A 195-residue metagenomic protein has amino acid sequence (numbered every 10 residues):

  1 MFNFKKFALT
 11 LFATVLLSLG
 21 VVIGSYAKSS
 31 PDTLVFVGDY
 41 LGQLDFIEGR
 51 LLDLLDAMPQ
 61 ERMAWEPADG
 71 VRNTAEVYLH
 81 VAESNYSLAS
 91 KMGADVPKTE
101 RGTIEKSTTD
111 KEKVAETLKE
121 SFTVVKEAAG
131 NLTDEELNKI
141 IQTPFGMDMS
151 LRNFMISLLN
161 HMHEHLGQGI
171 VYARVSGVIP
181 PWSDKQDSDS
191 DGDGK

Functional and structural regions predicted by a protein language model:
M1-K5: N-terminal secretory signal peptides that target proteins for export/translocation
T10-V22: Bacterial N-terminal signal peptides
I23-A27: Juxtamembrane cytosolic interface motif at the C-terminal end of transmembrane helices
K28-G49: Short N-terminal segments immediately surrounding and downstream of signal-peptide cleavage
L41-D45, L52, R62-T103, Q142-K195: Short, contiguous alpha-helical
S107-Q142, S150-E164: Acidic/histidine-rich alpha-helical segments that form the ligand environment of transition-metal centers
